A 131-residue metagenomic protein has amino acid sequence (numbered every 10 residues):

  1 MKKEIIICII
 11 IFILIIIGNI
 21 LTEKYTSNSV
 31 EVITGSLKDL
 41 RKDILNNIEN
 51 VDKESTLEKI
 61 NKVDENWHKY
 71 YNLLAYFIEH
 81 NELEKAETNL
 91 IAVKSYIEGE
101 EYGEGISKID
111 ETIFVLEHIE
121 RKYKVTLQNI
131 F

Functional and structural regions predicted by a protein language model:
M1-K3, Y102-G103: Long, non-catalytic architectural segments outside compact domain cores
E4-I20: Hydrophobic membrane-insertion alpha-helices, especially the h-region of bacterial N-terminal signal peptides
T22-Y25, S29, I78: Juxtamembrane interface helices immediately C-terminal to a transmembrane segment
T26-L40: Alpha-helical transmembrane signal-anchor/signal-peptide segments
L40-V51, Y70, L74, V93-E101 (+2 more regions): Secondary-structure edge/capping motif, primarily at the C-terminal ends of alpha-helices and the immediately following
V51-V93: Extracytoplasmic/periplasmic/luminal assembly and interaction segments in envelope/secretory/respiratory proteins
F77-Y123: Structured, soluble extracytoplasmic/luminal domains of envelope-associated proteins
I130-F131: Short, solvent-exposed mixed-charge patches
